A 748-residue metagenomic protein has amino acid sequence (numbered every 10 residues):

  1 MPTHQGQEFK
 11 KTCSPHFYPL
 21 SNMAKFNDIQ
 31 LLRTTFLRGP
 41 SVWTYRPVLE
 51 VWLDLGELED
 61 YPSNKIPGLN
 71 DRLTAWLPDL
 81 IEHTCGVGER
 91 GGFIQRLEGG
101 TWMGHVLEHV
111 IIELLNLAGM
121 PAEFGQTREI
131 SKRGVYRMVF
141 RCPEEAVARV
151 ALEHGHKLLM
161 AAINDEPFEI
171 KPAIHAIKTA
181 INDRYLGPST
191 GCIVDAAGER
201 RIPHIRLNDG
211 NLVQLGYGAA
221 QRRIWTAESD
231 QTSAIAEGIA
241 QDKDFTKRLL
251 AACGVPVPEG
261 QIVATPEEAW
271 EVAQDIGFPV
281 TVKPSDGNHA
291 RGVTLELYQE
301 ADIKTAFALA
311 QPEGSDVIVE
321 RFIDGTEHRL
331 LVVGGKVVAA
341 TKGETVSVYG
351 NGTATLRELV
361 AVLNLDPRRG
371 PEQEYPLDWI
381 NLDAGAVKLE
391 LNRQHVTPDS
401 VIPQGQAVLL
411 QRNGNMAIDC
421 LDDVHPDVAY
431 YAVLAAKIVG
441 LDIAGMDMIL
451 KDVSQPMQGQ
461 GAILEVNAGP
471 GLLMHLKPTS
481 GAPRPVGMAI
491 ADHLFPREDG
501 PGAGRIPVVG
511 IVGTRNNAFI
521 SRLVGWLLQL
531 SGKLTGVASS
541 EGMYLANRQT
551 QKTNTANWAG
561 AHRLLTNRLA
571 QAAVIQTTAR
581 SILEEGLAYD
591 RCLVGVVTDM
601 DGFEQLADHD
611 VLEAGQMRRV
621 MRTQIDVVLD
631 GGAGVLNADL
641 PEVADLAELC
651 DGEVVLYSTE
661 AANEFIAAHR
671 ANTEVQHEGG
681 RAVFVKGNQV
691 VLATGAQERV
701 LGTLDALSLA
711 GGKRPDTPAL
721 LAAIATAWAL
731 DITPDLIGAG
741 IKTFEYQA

Functional and structural regions predicted by a protein language model:
P15-E199, K336-A339, E344-E358, Q406-V512: ATP-dependent carboxylate activation and anion-phosphoryl transfer catalytic cores that bind Mg-ATP to form
P19-L20, R133-V135, V139-D275, N288: Conserved N-proximal alpha/beta basic substrate-recognition cap immediately N-terminal to, or forming the N-lobe
S21-A24, P67, G198, R222-I380 (+3 more regions): Active-site nucleotide/adenylate-binding loops and adjacent lid/helix of ATP-dependent enzymes
Y217, V332-K336, R412, D452 (+2 more regions): Short acidic-glycine loop/turn motifs at beta-strand connectors
L359-M416: Extended, charge-rich helix/loop segments that form flexible, surface "patches" used to engage negatively charged
E498-Q549: Walker A (P-loop) phosphate-binding motif
Y544-N672, T703-A710: Flexible active-site lid/hinge loop adjacent to a nucleotide/diphosphate and Mg2+-phosphate binding pocket
D610-R618, G632, G652-A748: Adenine nucleotide phosphate-binding catalytic loops in nucleotide-utilizing enzymes
